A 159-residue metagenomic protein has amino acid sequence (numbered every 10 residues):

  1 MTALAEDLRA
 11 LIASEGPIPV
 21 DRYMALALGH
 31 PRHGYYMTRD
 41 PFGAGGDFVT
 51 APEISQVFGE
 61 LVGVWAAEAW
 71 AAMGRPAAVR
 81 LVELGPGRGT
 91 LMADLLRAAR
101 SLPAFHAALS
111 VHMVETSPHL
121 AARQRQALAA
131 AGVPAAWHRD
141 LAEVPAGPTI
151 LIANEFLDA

Functional and structural regions predicted by a protein language model:
M1-L84, R88-T149: Rossmann-like AdoMet
A146-A159: A short SAM/SAH-binding and catalytic strip from SAM-dependent methyltransferases
